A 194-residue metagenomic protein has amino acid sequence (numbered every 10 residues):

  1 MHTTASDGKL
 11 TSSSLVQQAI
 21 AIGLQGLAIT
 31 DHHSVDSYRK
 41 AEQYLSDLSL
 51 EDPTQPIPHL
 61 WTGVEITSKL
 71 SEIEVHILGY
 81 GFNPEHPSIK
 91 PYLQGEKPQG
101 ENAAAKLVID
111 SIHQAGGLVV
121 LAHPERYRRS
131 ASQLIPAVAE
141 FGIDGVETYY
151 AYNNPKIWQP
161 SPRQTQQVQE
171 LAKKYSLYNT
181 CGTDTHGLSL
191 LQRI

Functional and structural regions predicted by a protein language model:
M1, L27-I29, L60-V64, V119-A122 (+2 more regions): Hydrophobic faces of well-ordered beta-strands that scaffold small-molecule active sites in alpha/beta enzyme cores
H2-L10, P91-G95, P155-K156: Acidic/histidine-rich helix-loop elements that form or flank divalent-metal/phosphate-binding sites at the catalytic
G8, Y38-E42, E72-I77, S130-P136 (+2 more regions): Histidine/acidic-residue-rich catalytic or RNA/ligand-binding cores of hydrolases and nuclease-related proteins
L15-D36, W61, L118-V120: Divalent metal-dependent hydrolysis catalytic cores, especially in the metallo-beta-lactamase
V35-W61, K156-C181: Short acidic, glycine/proline-enriched helix-loop-strand junctions
D36-D144: Extended substrate/RNA-proximal surfaces in nucleic-acid metabolism proteins
D144-K156: His/Asp/Glu-enriched short active-site or ligand-binding loop at hydrolase and phosphoryl-transfer sites
L177-Q192: Short acidic/histidine-rich active-site segments
